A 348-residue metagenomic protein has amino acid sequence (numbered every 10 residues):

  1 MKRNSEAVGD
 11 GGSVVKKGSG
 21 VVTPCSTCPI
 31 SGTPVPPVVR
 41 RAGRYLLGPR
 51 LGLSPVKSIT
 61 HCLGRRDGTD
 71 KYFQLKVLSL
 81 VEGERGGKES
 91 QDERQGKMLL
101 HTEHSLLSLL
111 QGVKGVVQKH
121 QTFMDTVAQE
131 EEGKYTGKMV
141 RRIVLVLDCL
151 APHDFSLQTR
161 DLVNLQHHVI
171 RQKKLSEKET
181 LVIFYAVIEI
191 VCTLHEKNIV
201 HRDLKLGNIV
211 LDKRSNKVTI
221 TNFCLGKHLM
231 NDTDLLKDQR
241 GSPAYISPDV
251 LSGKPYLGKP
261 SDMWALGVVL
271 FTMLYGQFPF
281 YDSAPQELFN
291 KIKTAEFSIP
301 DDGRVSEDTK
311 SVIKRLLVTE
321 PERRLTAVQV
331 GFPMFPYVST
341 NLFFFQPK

Functional and structural regions predicted by a protein language model:
S58-E89: Glycine-rich ATP phosphate-binding loop
G112-K134: Conserved HxN/HPN-centered segment at the entrance to the catalytic loop of eukaryotic protein kinase-like domains
K138-V163: Conserved short submotifs of the Hanks-type protein kinase catalytic core that shape the nucleotide-binding pocket
I183-F184: Activation segment signature within eukaryotic-like protein kinase domains
H195-L211: Catalytic-loop of the protein kinase fold
D212-R240: Activation segment/activation loop of eukaryotic-type protein kinase catalytic domains
K237-V250: Conserved activation segment of eukaryotic-like protein kinases, specifically the C-terminal portion of the activation
